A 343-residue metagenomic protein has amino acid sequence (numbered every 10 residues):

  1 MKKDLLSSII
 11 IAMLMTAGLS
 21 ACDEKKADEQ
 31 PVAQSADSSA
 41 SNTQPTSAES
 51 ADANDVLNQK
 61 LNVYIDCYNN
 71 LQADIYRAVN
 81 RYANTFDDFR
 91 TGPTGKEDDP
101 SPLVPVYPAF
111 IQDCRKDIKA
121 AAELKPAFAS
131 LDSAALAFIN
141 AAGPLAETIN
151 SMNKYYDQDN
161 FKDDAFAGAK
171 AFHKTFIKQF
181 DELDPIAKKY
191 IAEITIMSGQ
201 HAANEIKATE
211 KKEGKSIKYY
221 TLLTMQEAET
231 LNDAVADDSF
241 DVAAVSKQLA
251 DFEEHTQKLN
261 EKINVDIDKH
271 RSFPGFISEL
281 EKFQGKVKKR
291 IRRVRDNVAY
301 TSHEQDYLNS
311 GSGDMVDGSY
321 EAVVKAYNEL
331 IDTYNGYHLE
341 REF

Functional and structural regions predicted by a protein language model:
M1-S20: Sec-dependent bacterial lipoprotein signal peptides
C22-K25: Bacterial signal peptide processing site
P31-D99, K170, K174-I177, N204-D233 (+1 more regions): Immediate post-signal-peptide N-terminus of mature secreted/exported proteins
A83-D164: Post-signal peptide N-terminal segment of secreted/secretory-pathway proteins
A129-K211: Acidic/His-rich structured neighborhood in mature extracellular/periplasmic domains
H173-Q284: Extended amphipathic alpha-helical interaction segments
K247-F343: A cross-kingdom marker for long, charged
